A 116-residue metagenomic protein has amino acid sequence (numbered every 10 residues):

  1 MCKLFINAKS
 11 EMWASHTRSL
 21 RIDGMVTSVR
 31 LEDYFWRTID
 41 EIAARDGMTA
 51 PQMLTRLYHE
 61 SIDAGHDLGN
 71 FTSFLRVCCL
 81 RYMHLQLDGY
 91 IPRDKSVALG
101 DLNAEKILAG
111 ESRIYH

Functional and structural regions predicted by a protein language model:
L4-R30: Short Lys/Arg-rich basic patches
I22, S28-F74, C79: Amphipathic, hydrophobic secondary-structure cores in small proteins
A64-G110: Short, positively charged interaction helices/loops
S112-H116: Charged interaction scaffolds used for protein-protein
